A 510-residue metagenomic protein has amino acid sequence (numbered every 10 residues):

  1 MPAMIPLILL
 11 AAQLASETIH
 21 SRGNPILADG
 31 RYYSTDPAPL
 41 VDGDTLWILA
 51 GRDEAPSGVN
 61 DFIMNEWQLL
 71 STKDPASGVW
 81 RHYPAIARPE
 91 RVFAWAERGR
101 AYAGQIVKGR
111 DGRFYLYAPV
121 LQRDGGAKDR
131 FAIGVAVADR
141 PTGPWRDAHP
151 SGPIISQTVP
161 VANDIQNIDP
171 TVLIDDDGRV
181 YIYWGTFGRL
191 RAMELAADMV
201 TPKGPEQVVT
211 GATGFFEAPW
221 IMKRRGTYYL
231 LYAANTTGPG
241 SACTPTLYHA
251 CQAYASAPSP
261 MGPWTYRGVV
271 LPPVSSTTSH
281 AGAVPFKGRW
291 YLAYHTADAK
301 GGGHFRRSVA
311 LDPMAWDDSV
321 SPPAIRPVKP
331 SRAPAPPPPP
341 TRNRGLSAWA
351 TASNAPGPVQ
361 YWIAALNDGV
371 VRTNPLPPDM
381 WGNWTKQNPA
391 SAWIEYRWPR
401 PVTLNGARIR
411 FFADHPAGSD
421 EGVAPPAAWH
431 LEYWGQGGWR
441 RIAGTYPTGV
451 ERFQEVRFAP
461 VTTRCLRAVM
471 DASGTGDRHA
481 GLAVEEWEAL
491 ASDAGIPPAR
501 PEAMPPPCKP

Functional and structural regions predicted by a protein language model:
A3-Q13: Sec-dependent N-terminal signal peptides
L14-A101, V107-I168, L173-F216, K223-P273 (+1 more regions): Beta-rich carbohydrate-recognition and catalytic domains
L14-H20, A335-S347, A491-P510: Low-complexity, Pro/Thr/Ser/Gly/Ala-rich linker/spacer regions in secreted, extracellular modular proteins
V172, G282-V284: Catalytic nucleophile loop of clan PA
I182, F187-D198, P336-N374: Predominantly extracellular/luminal regions of secreted and cell-surface proteins, especially disulfide-bonded
T213, R332-T351, K386-P401: Surface beta-strand/loop "capping" patches
P375-P510: Aromatic, loop-rich ligand-recognition surfaces of beta-strand-rich domains
